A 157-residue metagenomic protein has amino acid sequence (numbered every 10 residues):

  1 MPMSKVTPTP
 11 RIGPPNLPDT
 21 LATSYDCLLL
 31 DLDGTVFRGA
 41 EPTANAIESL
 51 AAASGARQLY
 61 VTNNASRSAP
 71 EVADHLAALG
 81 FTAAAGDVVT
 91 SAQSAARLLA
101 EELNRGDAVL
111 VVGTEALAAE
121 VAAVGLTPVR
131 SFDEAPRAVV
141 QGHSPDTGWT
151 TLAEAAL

Functional and structural regions predicted by a protein language model:
P2-L32, V36-L157: HAD-like aspartate-dependent phosphatase fold
